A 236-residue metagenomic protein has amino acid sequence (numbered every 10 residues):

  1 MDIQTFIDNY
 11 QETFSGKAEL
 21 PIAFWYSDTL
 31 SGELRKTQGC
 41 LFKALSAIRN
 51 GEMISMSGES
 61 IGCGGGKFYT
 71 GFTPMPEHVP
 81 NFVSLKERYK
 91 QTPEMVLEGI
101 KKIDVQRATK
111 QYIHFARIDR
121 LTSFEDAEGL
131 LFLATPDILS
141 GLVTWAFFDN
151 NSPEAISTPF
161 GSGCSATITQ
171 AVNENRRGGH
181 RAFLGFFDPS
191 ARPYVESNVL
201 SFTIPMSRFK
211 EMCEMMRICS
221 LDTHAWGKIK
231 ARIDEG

Functional and structural regions predicted by a protein language model:
I3-G236: Acidic, serine/proline-rich low-complexity intrinsically disordered regions
